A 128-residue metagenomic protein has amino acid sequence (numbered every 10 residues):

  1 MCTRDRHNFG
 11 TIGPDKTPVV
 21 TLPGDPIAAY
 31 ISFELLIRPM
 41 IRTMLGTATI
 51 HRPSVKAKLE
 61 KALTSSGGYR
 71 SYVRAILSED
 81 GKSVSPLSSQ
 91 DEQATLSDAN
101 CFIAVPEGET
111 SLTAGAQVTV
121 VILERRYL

Functional and structural regions predicted by a protein language model:
R4-L128: Flexible glycine/proline-rich
